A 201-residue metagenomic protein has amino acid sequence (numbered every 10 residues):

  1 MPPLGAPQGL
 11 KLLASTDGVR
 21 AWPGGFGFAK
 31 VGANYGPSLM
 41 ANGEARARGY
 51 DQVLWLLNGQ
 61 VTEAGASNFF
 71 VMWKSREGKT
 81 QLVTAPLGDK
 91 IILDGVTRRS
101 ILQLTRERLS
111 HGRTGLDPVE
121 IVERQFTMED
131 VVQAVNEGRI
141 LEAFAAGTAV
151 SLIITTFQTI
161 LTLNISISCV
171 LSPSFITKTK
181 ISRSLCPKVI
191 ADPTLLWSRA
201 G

Functional and structural regions predicted by a protein language model:
M1-G201: Helix-start/capping segments and mature chain N-termini
